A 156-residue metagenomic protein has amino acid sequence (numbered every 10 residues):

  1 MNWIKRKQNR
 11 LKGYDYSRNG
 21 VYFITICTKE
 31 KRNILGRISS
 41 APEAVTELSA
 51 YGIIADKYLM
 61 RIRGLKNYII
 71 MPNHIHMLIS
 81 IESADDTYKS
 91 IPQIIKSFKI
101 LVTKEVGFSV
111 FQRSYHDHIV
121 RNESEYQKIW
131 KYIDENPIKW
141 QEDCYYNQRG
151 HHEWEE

Functional and structural regions predicted by a protein language model:
M1-E156: Short catalytic/metal-binding and nucleic-acid-binding patches
